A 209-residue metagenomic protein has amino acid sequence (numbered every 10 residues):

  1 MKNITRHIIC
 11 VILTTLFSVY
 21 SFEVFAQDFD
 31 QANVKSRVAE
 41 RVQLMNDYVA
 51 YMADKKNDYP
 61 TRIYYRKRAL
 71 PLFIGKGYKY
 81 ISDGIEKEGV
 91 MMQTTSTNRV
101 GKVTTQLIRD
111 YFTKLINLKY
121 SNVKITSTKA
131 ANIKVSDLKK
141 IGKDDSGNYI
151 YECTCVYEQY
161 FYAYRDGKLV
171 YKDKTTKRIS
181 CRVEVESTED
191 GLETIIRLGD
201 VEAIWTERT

Functional and structural regions predicted by a protein language model:
M1-A32: Bacterial Sec-dependent N-terminal signal peptides
I9, S18-V19, G101-I108: Short intrinsically disordered, low-complexity segments
F25-K67: Short, low-complexity N-terminal intrinsically disordered segments enriched in polar/charged residues
N46-K56, F73-G77, L115-K119: Sec/Tat-exported extracytoplasmic proteins
D58-E88: Short, well-ordered alpha-helical segments enriched in acidic and aromatic residues
G77-T105: Short, low-complexity, polybasic intrinsically disordered segments
Q106-K143: A short, amphipathic edge element
K129-R208: Exposed beta-sheet edge and beta->alpha loop/turn motif
